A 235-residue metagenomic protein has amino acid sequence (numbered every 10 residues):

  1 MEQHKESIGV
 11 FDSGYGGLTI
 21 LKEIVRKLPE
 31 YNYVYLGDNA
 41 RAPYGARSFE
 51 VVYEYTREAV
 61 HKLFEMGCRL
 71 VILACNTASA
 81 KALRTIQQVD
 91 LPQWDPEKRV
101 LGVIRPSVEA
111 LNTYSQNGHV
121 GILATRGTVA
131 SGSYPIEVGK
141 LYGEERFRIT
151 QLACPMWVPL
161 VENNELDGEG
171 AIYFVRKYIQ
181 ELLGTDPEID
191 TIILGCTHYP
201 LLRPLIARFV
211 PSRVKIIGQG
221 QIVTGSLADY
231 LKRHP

Functional and structural regions predicted by a protein language model:
M1-P235: Non-catalytic structural scaffold of enzyme domains
